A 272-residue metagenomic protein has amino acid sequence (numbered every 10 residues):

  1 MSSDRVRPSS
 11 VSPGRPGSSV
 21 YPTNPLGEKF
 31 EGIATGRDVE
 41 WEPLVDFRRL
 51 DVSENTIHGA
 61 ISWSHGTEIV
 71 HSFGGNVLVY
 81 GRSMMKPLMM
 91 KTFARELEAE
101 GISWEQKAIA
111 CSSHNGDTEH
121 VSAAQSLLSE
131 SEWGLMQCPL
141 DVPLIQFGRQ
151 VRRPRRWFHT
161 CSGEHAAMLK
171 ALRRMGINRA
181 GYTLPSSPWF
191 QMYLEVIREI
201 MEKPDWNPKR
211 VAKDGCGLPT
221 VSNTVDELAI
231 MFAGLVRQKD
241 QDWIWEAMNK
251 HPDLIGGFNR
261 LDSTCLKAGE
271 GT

Functional and structural regions predicted by a protein language model:
S10-S12: Phospho-regulated RS/SR low-complexity segments
G14-L78: Beta-lactamase-like hydrolase cores
G17-W41, W104-L218, N223-V225, M231-G234: Active-site-adjacent helix/loop patches that line small-molecule binding or acyl-intermediate pockets
L50-S53, F158, T272: Short Gly/Pro-enriched turn/cap motifs at secondary-structure boundaries
S64-E68, E96, T224: Short acidic-glycine loop/turn motifs at beta-strand connectors
G81-A99: Active-site SXXK
M90, P219-N249: Active-site-proximal alpha-helical segments within enzyme catalytic domains
D242-T272: Conserved SxxK-family serine transpeptidase/carboxypeptidase catalytic domain of penicillin-binding proteins
